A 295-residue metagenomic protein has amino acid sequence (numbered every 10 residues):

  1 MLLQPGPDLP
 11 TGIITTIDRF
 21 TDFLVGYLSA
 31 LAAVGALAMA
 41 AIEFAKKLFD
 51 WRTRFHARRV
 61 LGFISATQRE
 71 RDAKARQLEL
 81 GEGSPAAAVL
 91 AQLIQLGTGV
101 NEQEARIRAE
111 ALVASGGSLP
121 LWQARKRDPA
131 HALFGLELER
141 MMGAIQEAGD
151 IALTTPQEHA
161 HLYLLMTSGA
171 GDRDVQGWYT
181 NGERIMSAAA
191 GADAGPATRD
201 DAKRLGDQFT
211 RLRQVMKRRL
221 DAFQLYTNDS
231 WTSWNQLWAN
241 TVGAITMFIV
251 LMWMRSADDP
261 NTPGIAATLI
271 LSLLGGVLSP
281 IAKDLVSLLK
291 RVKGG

Functional and structural regions predicted by a protein language model:
L2-L9: Hydrophobic alpha-helical transmembrane segments
L9-Q214: Large intracellular
T15-L31, F209-S272: Transmembrane alpha-helical segments and their cytosolic interface motifs in multi-pass membrane proteins
M39, E43, S272-K283: Alpha-helical transmembrane segments of multi-pass membrane proteins
D50, L251, R255, S287-L288: Generic secondary-structure boundary signal with a strong preference for alpha-helix termini
V277, I281-G295: Cytosolic/matrix-facing juxtamembrane and C-terminal tails of multi-pass cellular membrane proteins
